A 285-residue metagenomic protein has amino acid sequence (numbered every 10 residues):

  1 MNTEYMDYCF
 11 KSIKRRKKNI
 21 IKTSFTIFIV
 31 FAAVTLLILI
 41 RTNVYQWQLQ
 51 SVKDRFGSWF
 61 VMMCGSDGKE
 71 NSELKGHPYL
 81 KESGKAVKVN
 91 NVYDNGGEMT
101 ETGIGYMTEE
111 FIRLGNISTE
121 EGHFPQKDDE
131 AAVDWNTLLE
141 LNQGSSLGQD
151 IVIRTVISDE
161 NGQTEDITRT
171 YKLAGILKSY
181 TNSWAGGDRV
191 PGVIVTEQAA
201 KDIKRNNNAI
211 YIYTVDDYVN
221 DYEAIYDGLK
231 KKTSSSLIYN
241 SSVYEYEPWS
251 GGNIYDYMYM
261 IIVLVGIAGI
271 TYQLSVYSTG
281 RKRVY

Functional and structural regions predicted by a protein language model:
M1, L36, I167: Conserved acidic
M1-D7: Short, membrane-interfacial amphipathic segments enriched in basic
D7, K11-R15, L49-K53: Short amphipathic alpha-helical coupling elements at transmembrane boundaries
S12, E73, G228, V276-T279: Alpha-helical scaffold elements within enzyme catalytic domains, especially in hydrolases
K14, F28, E120-E121, A132 (+1 more regions): Alpha-helical architecture
R16, I194-D202, T279-Y285: Cytoplasmic juxtamembrane interface segments
K18-Q46, S250-Y285: Hydrophobic alpha-helical transmembrane segments of multi-pass inner-membrane transport and secretion
T42-P248: Basic-flanked hydrophobic alpha-helices used for secretion and membrane insertion
